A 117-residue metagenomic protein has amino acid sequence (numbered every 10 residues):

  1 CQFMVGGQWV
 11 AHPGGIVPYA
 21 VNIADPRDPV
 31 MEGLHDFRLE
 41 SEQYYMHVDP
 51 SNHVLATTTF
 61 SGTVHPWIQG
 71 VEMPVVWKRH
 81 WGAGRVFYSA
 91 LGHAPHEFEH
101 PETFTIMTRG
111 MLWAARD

Functional and structural regions predicted by a protein language model:
C1-Q2, M31: Generic detector of well-ordered alpha-helical segments enriched in charged/polar residues, highlighting helical
Q2-Q8, D36-H53, G92, T103-D117: Oxidoreductase and adenylate-handling cofactor-binding alpha/beta cores
G7-G82: Catalytic beta-strand/loop cores that center a nucleophilic Ser/Cys/Thr and support acyl-enzyme chemistry
G62-V75, H80-D117: Extracellular ligand-binding/catalytic regions of CAZymes and related secreted enzymes and adhesion modules
